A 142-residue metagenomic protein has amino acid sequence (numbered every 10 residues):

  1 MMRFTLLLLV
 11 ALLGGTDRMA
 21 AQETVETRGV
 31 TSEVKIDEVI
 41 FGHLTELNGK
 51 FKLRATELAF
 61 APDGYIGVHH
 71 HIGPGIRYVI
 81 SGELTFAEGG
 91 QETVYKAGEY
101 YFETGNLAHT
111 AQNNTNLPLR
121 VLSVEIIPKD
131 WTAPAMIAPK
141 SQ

Functional and structural regions predicted by a protein language model:
R3-G15: Bacterial N-terminal signal peptides
G15-K52, F102, A135-Q142: A short, N-terminal "cap"/entry segment at the start of jelly-roll beta-barrel domains of the cupin/DSBH fold
G49-A55, L119-V121: Flexible, surface-exposed loop/linker segments and immediately adjacent secondary-structure boundaries
F51, D63-G75: A short beta-loop-beta micro-motif enriched in histidine and acidic residues
F60, G89-N106: Short acidic-glycine-tyrosine-enriched beta hairpin
V68, F86-A87, E103, H109-T115: Short beta-strand His + acidic residue motifs that chelate non-heme Fe in jelly-roll/DSBH and cupin folds
I72-G89, E99: Glycine- and acidic-residue-biased ligand/ion/polar-headgroup-sensing regions
N106-W131: Ligand-binding loop in jelly-roll beta-barrel domains
